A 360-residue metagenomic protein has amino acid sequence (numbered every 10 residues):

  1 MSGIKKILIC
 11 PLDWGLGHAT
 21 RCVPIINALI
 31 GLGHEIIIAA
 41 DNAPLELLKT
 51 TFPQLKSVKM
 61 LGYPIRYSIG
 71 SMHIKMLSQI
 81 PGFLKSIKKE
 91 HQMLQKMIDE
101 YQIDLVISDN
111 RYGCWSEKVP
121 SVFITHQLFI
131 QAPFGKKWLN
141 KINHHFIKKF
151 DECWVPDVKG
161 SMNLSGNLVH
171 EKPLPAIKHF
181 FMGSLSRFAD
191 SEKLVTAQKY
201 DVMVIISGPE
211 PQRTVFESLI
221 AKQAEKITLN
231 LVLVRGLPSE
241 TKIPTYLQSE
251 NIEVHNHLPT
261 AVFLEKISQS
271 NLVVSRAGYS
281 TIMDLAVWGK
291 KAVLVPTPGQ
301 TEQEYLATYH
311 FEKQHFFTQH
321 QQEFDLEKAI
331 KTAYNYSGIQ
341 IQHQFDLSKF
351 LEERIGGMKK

Functional and structural regions predicted by a protein language model:
G3-K6, P11-D13, G31-L32, I36-I80 (+1 more regions): Conserved nucleotide-sugar phosphate-binding/catalytic loop shared by glycosyltransferases and other
P11-V23, P211-T214: A short, glycine/small-residue-rich beta-strand->loop->alpha-helix junction that serves as a flexible
A19-L29, P44: Short amphipathic alpha-helix
I26, V169, S184-L272: Donor-nucleotide binding loops and adjacent catalytic segments primarily of GT-B fold Leloir glycosyltransferases
H73-W115: Conserved nucleotide-sugar donor-binding subdomain of glycosyltransferases
T125, I130-G135, K141, H145-P211 (+1 more regions): A nucleotide-sugar donor-handling region in carbohydrate enzymes
V262-Y305: A donor-sugar binding/catalytic signature common to diverse glycosyltransferases and related nucleotide-sugar
K328-K360: C-terminal amphipathic helix plus adjacent low-complexity, charged tail appended to glycosyltransferase catalytic
